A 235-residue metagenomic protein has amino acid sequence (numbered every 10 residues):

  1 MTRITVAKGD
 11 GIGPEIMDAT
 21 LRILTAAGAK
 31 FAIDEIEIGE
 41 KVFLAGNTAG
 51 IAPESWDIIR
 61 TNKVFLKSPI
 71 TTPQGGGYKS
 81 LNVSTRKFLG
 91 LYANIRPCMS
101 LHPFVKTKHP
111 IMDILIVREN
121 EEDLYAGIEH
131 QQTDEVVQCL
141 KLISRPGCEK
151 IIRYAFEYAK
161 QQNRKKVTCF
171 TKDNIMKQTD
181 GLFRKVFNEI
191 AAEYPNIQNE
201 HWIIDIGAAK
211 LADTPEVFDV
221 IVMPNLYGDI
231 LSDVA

Functional and structural regions predicted by a protein language model:
M1-G9, D34-I36, E40: Generic N-terminal amphipathic, Lys/Arg-enriched alpha-helix
M1-R3, A29, R60-N62, G90-L91 (+5 more regions): Short coil/turn connectors at secondary-structure junctions
I4-A26, T133-D205, V217: Glycine-rich phosphate/diphosphate-binding loop of Rossmann-like nucleotide-binding domains
D10-G13, K63, V117, A155 (+1 more regions): Buried hydrophobic positions in well-ordered alpha/beta secondary-structure cores of metabolic enzymes
K30-P53, A209-L211: N-terminal beta-loop-helix "entrance" segment that forms/cooperates in small-molecule cofactor or anionic ligand
V42-L44, P73-Q74, N174-T179, A209-K210: Short, small-residue-enriched loops and turns at beta-alpha junctions that line or gate enzyme active sites
F43-Q138, L226: N-terminal glycine-rich phosphate/adenylate-binding segment common to multiple enzyme folds
W56-Q74, N196-A235: Glycine-rich phosphate-binding loop
